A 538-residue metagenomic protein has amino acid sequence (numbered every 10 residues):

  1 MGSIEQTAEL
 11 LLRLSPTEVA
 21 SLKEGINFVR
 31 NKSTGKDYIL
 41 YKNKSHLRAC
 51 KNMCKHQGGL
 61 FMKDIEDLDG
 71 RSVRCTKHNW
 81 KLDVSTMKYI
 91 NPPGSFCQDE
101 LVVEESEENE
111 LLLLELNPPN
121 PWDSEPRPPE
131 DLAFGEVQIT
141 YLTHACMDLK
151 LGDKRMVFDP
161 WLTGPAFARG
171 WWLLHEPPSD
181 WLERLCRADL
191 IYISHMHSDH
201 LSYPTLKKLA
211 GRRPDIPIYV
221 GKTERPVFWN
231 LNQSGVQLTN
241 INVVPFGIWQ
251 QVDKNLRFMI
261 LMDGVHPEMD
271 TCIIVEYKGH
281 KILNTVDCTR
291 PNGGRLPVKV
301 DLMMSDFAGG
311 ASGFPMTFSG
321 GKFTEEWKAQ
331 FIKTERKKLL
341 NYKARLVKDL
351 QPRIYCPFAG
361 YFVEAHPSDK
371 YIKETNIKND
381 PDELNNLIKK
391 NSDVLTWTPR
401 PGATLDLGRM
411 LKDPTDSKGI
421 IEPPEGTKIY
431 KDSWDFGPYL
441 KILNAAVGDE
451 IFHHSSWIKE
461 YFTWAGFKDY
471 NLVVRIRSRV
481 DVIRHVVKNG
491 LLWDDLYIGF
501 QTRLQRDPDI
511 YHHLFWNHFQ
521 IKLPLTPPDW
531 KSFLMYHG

Functional and structural regions predicted by a protein language model:
M1-D69, D83-T86, C97-A133, V137-I139 (+2 more regions): N-terminal pre-ligand scaffold of iron-sulfur
G2, E108-T143, M147-L190, P214-K222 (+5 more regions): Metallo-beta-lactamase
F28-N31, Y38-D67, E125-L132, D153-M196 (+3 more regions): Pre-active-site segment of Zn-dependent metallo-hydrolases
E66-R74, M87, R169-V220, P297-E325 (+1 more regions): Active-site metal-binding motif and surrounding structural segment of the metallo-beta-lactamase
S95-E136, V220-H280, N386: Metallo-beta-lactamase
E115-R127, R345-A465: Accessory terminal helices/loops
I216-V220, N292-N391: Cap/insert and terminal regions of metallo-dependent hydrolase folds
L405-G538: Feature captures hydrophobic
